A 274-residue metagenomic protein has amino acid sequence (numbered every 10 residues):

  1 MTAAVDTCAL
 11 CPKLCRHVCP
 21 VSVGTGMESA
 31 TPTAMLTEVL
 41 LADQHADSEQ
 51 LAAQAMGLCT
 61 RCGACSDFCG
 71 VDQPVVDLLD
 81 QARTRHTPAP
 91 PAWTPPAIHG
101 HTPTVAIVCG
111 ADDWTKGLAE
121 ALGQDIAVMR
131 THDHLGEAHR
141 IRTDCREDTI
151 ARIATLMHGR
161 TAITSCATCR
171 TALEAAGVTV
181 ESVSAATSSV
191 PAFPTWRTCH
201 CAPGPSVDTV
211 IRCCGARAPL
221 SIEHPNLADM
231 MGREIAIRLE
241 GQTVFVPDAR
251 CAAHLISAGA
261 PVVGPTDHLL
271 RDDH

Functional and structural regions predicted by a protein language model:
T2-L10, L14-H17, V21: N-terminal structured subdomain of primase-like DNA metabolism proteins
T2-T7, L36-L173, G177: Iron-sulfur-cluster electron-transfer modules
H17-D43, D67-R85, A175, G204 (+2 more regions): Iron-sulfur (Fe-S) cluster-binding segments and ferredoxin-like electron-carrier domains, especially [2Fe-2S]
T102-I107, A111-A119, T187-S206: Basic- and aromatic-lined ligand-binding clefts that recognize polyanionic substrates
A111-T179, A202-H274: Cofactor-cradling patches in redox/metallo enzymes
T179-A186: Catalytic core of nucleotide-activated saccharide and alditol-phosphate transferases
